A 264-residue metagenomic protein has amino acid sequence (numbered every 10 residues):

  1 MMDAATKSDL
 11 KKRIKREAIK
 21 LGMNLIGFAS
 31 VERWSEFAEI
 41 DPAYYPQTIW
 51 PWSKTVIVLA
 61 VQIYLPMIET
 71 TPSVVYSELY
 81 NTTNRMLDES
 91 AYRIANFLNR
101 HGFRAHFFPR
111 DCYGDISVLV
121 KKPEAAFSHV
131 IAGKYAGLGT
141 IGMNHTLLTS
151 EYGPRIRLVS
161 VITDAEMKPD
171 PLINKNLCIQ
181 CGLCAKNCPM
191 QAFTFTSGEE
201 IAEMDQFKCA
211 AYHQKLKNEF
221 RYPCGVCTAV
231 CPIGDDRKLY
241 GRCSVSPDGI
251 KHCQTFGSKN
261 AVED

Functional and structural regions predicted by a protein language model:
M1-T83, L87: Non-catalytic, usually N-terminal nucleic-acid engagement modules in DNA/RNA processing proteins
Y76-E263: Catalytic cores of enzyme domains
